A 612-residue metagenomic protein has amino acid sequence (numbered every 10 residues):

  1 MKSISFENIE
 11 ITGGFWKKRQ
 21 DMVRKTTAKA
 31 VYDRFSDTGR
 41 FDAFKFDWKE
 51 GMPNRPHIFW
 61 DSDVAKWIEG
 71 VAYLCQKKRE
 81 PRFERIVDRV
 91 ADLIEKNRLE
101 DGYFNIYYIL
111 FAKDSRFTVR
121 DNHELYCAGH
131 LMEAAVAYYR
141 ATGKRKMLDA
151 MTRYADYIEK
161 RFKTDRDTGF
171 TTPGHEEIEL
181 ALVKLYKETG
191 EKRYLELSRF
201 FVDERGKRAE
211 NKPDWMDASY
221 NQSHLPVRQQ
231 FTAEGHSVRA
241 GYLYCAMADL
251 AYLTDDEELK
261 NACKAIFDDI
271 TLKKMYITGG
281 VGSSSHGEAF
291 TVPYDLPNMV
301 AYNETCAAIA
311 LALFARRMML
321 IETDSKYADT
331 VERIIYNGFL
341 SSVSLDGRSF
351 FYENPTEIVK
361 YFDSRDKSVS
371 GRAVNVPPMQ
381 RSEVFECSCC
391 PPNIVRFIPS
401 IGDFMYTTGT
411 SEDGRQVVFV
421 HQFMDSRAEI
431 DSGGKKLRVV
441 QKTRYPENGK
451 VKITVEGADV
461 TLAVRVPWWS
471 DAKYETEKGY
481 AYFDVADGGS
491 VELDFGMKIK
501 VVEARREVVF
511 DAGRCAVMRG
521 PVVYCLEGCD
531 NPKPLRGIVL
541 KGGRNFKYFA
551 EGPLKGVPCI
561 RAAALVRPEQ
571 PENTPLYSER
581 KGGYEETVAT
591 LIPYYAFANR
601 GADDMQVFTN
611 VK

Functional and structural regions predicted by a protein language model:
M1-D63, D88-Y107: Low-complexity, Ser/Thr/Pro/Gly-enriched N-terminal "stalk/linker" regions
W16-K18, I68-P81, G129-K144, I178-G190 (+5 more regions): Well-ordered alpha-helical scaffold segments within catalytic/enzyme domains
K45-W48, M52-H57, L74-E176, L180-K212 (+1 more regions): Extended ligand-binding groove/face enriched in aromatic
D47-V64, K113-C127, K160-H175, D214-D217 (+4 more regions): Solvent-exposed loop and edge beta-strand segments that line ligand/cofactor-binding and catalytic clefts
S198, C263, S325, D329-N337 (+4 more regions): C-terminal beta-rich recognition modules with glycine/proline-rich loops and embedded aromatic residues
Y252-K273, N298-G347: Catalytic-core region of carbohydrate-active enzymes that cleave or remodel glycosidic bonds
V451, G479-F483, G489: Short strand-edge motifs at loop-to-beta-strand transitions and within beta-strands of extracellular beta-rich domains
W469-D484, K500-E507: Solvent-exposed beta-strand/loop surfaces of large extracellular or lumenal domains
